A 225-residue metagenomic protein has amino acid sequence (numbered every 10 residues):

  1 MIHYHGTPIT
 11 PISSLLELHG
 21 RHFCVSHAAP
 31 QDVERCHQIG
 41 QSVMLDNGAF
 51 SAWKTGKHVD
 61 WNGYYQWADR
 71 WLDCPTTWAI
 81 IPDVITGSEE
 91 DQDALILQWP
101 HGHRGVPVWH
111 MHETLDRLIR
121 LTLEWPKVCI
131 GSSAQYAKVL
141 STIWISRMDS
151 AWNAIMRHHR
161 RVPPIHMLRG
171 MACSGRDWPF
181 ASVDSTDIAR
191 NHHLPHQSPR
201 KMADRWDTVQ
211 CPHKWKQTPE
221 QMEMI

Functional and structural regions predicted by a protein language model:
M1-A94, P179, D207, E220-M224: Non-catalytic, usually N-terminal nucleic-acid engagement modules in DNA/RNA processing proteins
M1-S13, Y65-D69, I80, R147-I165 (+1 more regions): Alpha/beta catalytic cores of nucleotide-metabolism and tRNA/nucleoside-modifying enzymes
G6-T10, A28, G48-F50, P82-T86 (+4 more regions): Active-site beta-loop-alpha junctions enriched in small/polar residues
H19-H22, I39-G40, P75-T76, H101-R104 (+3 more regions): Glycine-enriched alpha-helix->loop->beta-strand junction motifs that scaffold or abut catalytic
A28-G40, I85-Q98, E113-R117, Q135-A154 (+1 more regions): Active-site-adjacent beta->alpha loops and helix N-cap segments on the catalytic face of soluble alpha/beta enzymes
M44, V106-V108, P164-H166, D184: Structural detector of well-ordered beta-strand residues that form the stable sheet scaffold of enzyme domains
V59, E113-L123, G170-S185: Catalytic cores of alpha/beta
P107-V139: Histidine/lysine/aspartate-rich catalytic loop segments that bind and position anionic ligands
